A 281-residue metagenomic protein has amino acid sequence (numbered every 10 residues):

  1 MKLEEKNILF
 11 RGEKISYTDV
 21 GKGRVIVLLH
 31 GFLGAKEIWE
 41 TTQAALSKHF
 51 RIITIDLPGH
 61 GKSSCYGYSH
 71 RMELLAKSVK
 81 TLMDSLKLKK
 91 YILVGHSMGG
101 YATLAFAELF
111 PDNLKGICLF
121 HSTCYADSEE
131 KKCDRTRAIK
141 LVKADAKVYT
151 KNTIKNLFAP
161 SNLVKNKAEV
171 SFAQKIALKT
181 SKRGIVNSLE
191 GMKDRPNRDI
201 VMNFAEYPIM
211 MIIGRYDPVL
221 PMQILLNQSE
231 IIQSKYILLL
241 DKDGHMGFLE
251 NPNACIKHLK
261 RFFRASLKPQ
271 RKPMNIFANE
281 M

Functional and structural regions predicted by a protein language model:
M1-I26, S47-F50, D84, K89 (+2 more regions): Alpha/beta-hydrolase fold catalytic core
L9, E13-Y68, M72: Conserved HGGG/HGGXW glycine-rich cap/lid loop of the alpha/beta-hydrolase fold
L74-Y91: Conserved acidic catalytic loop of the alpha/beta-hydrolase fold
L88-S128: Conserved hydrolase catalytic core segment
A126-C133, A144-F204: Conserved alpha/beta-hydrolase catalytic His-Asp/Glu region
A205, M211-I213, D217: Short beta-strand/loop motif that positions the catalytic acidic residue of the alpha/beta-hydrolase fold
L226-H245: Catalytic histidine neighborhood in serine/cysteine hydrolases with alpha/beta-hydrolase-type architecture
D243-P252, I256: Catalytic histidine-centered segment of alpha/beta-hydrolase-like enzymes
